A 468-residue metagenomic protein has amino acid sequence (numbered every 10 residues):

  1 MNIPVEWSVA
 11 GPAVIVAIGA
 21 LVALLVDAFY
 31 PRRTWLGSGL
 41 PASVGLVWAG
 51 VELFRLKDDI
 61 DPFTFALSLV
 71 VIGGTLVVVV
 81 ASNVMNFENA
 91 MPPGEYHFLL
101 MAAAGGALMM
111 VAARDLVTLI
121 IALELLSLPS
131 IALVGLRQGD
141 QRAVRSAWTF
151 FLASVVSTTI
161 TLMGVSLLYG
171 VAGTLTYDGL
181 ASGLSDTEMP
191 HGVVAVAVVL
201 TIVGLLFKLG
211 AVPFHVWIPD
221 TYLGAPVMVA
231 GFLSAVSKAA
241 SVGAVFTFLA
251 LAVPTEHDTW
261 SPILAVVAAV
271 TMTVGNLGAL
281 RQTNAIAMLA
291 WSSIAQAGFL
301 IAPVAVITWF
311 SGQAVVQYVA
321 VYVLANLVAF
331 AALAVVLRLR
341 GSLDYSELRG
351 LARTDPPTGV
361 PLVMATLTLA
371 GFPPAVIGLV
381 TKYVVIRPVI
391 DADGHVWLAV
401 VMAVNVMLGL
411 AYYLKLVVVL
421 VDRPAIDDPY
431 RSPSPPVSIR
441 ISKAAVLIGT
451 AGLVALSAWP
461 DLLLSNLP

Functional and structural regions predicted by a protein language model:
M1-P468: Alpha-helical transmembrane segments of multi-pass membrane proteins predominantly involved in bioenergetics
